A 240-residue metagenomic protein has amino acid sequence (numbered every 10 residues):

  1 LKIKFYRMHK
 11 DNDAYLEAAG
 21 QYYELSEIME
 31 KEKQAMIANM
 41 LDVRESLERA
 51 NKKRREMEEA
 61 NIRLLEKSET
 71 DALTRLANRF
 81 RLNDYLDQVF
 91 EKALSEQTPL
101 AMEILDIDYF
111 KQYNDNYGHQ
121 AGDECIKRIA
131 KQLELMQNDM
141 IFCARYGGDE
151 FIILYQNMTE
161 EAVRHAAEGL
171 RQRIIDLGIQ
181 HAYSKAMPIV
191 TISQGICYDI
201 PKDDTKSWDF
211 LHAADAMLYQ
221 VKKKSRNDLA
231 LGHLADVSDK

Functional and structural regions predicted by a protein language model:
L1-I62, V237-K240: Regulatory sensory/coupling modules that transmit signals to nucleotide-handling catalytic cores
G20, R164, E168, S184-K185 (+2 more regions): Catalytic-core segments of nucleotide cyclases and related cyclic-nucleotide turnover enzymes
R63-S68, R79-P99, A130-N138: Short regulatory alpha-helical coupling segments that immediately precede and/or link into cyclic nucleotide signaling
L65-D84, L105-H119, K127: Conserved nucleotide-binding and Mg2+-coordinating catalytic segments in signaling enzymes
A101, S193: Cell-envelope/extracellular polymer assembly enzymes that use nucleotide-activated donors
D115, Y155-T159, I175, D199-I200: Residue-level recognition of strand-loop junctions within catalytic nucleotide-signaling folds
A130-E134, A162-H181, A213-D215: Alpha-helical scaffold within the catalytic cores of cyclic-nucleotide enzymes
F142-R145: A short pre-motif secondary-structure segment
